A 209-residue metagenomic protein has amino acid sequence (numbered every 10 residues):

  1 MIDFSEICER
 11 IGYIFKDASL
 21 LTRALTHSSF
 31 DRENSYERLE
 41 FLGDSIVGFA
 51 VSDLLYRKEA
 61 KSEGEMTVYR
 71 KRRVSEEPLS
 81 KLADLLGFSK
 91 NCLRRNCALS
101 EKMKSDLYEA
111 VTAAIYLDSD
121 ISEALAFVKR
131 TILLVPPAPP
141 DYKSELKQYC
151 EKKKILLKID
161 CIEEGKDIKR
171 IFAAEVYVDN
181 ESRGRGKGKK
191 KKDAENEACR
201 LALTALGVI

Functional and structural regions predicted by a protein language model:
M1-I209: Double-stranded RNA-binding/processing signature
